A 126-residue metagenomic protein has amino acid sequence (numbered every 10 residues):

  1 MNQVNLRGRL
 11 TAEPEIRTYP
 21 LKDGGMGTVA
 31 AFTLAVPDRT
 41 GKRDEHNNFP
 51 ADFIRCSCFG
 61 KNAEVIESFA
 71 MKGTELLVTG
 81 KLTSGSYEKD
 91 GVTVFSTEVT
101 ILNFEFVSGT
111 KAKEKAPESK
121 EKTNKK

Functional and structural regions predicted by a protein language model:
M1-K126: Single-stranded nucleic acid-binding surfaces, predominantly the OB-fold ssDNA-binding core
